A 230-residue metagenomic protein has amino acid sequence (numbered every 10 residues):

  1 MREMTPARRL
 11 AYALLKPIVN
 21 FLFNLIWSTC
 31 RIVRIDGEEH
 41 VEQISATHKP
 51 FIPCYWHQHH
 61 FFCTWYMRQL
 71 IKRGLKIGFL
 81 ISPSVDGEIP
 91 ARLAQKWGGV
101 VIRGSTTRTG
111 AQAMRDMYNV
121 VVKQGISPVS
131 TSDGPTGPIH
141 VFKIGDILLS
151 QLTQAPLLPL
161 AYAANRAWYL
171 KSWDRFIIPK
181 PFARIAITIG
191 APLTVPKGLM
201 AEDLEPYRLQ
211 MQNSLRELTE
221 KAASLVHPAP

Functional and structural regions predicted by a protein language model:
M1-N20, L25-C30, E42, K96 (+1 more regions): Non-catalytic C-terminal accessory region of glycerolipid acyltransferases and related lyso-lipid remodeling enzymes
I18, G37, W56-H59: Short N-terminal amphipathic alpha-helix/helix-capping patch enriched in small hydrophobics with frequent Ser/Thr
N24-P50, F62-C63: A short, well-structured juxtamembrane/interface segment
V33, I102, T188: General small-molecule cofactor/ligand-binding pocket signal
D36, P83, S105, A161 (+1 more regions): Residues at the C-termini of beta-strands that transition into short coil/loop
A46, Q69-K72, K123: Secondary-structure boundary motif
T47-C54, G125-P128: Pre-Walker A (Motif I) flank of P-loop NTPase domains
F51-R108: Catalytic core of membrane glycerolipid acyltransferases/transacylases, capturing the structured, soluble-facing
